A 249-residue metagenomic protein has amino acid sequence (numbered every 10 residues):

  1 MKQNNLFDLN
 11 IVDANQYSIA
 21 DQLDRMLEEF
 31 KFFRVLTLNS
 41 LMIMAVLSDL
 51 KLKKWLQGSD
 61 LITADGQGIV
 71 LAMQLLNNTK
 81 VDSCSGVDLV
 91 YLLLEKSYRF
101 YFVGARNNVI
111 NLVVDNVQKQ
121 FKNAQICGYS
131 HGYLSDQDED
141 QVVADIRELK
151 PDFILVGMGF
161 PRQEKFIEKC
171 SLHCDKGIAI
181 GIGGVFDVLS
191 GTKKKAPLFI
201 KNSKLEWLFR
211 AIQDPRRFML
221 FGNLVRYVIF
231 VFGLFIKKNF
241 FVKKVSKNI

Functional and structural regions predicted by a protein language model:
M1-D82, V87-D88: N-terminal nucleotide/polyanion-binding subdomain common to many enzyme families
M1-I11, G86-D115: A short, flexible N-terminal coil/short beta segment enriched in small residues
S59-D60, S97, K176: Short, well-ordered alpha-helix to beta-strand connector turns
L61, F153, I178: Short, Asp-centered acidic motifs that coordinate Mg2+ and/or phosphate in catalytic or ligand-binding sites
D65, L149-D152: Short acidic/histidine-rich motifs immediately flanking catalytic phosphotransfer sites in two-component signaling
G68-L71, K195-N248: A transmembrane-helix-recognition feature enriched in membrane-embedded lipid enzymes and envelope glyco-/phospholipid
N77-C84, K194-N202: Short beta-strand elements at the ligand-binding edges of bilobed clamshell
F100-A105, V109, V113-V117, Q125-L149 (+3 more regions): Internal alpha/beta domain cores that form substrate/cofactor-binding pockets in large enzymes and binding proteins
